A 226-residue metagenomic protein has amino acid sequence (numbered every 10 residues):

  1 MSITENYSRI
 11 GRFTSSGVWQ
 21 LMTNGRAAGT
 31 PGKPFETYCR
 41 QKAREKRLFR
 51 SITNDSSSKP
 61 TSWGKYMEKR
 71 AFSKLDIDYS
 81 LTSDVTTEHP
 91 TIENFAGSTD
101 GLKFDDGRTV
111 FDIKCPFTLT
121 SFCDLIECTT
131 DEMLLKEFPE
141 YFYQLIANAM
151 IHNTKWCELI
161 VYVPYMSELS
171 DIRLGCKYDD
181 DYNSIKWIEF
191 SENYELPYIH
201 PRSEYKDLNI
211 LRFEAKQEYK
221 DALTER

Functional and structural regions predicted by a protein language model:
M1-Y66, K74, C128-L135, M166-L174 (+1 more regions): Charged, glycine-rich intrinsically disordered N-terminal tails and low-complexity linkers that flank
K59-D84, N94: Short, well-structured hydrophobic secondary-structure segments
D78-T99, K103-E225: Nucleic-acid nuclease catalytic cores
